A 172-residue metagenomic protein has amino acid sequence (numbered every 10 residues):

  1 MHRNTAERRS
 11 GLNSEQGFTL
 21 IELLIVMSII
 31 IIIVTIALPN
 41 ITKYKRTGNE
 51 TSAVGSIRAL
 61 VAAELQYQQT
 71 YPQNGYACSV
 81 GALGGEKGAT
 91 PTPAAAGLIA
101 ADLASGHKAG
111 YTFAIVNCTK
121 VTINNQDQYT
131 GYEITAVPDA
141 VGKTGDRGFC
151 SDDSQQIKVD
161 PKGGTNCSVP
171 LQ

Functional and structural regions predicted by a protein language model:
M1-F18: N-terminal leader/signal peptides at the extreme start of proteins
S14-I41: N-terminal single-pass transmembrane signal-anchor helix
A37, Y44, E64: Conserved alpha-helical elements of the SDR catalytic core
N40-I57: Aliphatic-rich helix starts adjacent to a transmembrane/signal segment
A62-R147, S151-I157, P161, L171-Q172: Extracellular/periplasmic head regions of type IV pilus-like filament subunits
G164-C167: A short acidic/small-residue loop/turn micro-motif
